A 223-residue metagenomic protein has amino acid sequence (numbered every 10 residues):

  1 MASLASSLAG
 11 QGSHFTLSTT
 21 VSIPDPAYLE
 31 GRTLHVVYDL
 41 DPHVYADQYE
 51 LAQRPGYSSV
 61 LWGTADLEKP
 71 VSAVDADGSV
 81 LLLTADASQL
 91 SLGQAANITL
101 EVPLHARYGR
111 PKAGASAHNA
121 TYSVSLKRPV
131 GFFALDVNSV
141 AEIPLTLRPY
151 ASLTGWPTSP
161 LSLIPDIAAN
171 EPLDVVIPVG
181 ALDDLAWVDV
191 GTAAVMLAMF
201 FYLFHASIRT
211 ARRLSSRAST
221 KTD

Functional and structural regions predicted by a protein language model:
M1-P172: Non-cytosolic ectodomains/luminal loops of secretory-pathway membrane proteins
A168-D223: C-terminal single-pass membrane-anchor helix
